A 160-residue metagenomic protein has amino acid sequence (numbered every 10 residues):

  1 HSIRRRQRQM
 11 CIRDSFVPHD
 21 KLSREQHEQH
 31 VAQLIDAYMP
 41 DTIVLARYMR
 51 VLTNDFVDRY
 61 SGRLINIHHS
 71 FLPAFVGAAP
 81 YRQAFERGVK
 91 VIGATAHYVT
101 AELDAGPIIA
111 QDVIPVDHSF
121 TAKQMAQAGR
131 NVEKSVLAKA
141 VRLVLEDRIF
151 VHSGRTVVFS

Functional and structural regions predicted by a protein language model:
H1-R8, I12: Single conserved hydrophobic/aromatic residue that forms the stacking wall/gate of nucleotide- or nucleobase-binding
Q7, A37-M39, R59: Alpha-helix C-terminal capping/helix-to-coil transition sites in glycosyltransferase folds
R13-P40: Adenosine-nucleotide cofactor-binding segment
S23, H27, T42-S160: Donor/substrate-binding cores of folate-linked one-carbon enzymes
